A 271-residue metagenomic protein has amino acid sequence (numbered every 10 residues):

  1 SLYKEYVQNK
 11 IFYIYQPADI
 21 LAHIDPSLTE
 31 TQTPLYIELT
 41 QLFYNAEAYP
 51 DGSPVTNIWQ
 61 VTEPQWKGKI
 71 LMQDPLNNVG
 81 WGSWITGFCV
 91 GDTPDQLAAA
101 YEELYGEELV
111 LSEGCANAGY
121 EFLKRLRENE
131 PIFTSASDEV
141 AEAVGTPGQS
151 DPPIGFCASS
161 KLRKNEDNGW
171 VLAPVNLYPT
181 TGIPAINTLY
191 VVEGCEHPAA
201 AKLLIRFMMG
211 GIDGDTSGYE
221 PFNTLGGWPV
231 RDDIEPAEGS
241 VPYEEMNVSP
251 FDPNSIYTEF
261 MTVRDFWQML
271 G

Functional and structural regions predicted by a protein language model:
S1-G145: Extracytoplasmic ligand-binding site segments that recognize negatively charged/polar headgroups
Y3-E5, P152-V171: A ligand-binding cleft/hinge motif common to bilobed small-molecule-binding domains
E5, N9, P64-K69, G91 (+7 more regions): Structured segments of extracytoplasmic/periplasmic soluble domains in secreted or envelope-associated proteins
N9, W66-I70, E128-P131, Q149-P153 (+2 more regions): Loop/turn elements at helix/coil->beta-strand transitions in domains of secreted/extracellular proteins
A22-P26, E38, F122-L126, G169-E193: Periplasmic-binding protein-like
E139-V140, S160-K164, T180-G182: Short, catalytically relevant binding-site loops at active-site mouths
G182-I183, N187-I256: Mature extracytoplasmic/periplasmic domains
S249-G271: Conserved C-terminal helix/tail region of periplasmic/extracytoplasmic solute-binding proteins
